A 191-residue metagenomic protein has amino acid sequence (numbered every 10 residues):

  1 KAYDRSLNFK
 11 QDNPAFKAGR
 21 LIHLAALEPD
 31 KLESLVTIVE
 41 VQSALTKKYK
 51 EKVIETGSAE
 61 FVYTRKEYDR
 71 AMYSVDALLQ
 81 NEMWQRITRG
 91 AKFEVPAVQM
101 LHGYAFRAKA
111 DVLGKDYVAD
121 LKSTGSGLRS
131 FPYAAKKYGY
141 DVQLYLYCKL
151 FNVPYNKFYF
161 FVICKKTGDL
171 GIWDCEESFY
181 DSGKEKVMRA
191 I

Functional and structural regions predicted by a protein language model:
K1-R107: Metal-dependent nuclease catalytic cores that hydrolyze phosphodiester bonds in DNA/RNA, characterized by
L7-Q11, A59-Y63, R129-Y138, E176-F179: Short histidine-centered catalytic/ligand-binding loop motif
L21, V142-K149: Short amphipathic alpha-helical face segments that pack within enzyme cores and frequently flank/anchor catalytic
Y68, A134-K136, L146-I191: Metal-dependent nuclease catalytic regions and adjoining charged, substrate-binding loops involved in nucleic-acid end
N81-R89, K115-V118, F151-K157: Secondary-structure boundary elements
L101-K109, G125, M188: Glycosyltransferase-associated regions of secretory-pathway enzymes, highlighting luminal stem/catalytic domains
Y104, Y138-Q143: Short, glycine/acidic-rich beta->alpha junctions
A108-Y133, Y147: Conserved catalytic cores of phosphodiester-cleaving nucleases, focusing on short active-site segments
